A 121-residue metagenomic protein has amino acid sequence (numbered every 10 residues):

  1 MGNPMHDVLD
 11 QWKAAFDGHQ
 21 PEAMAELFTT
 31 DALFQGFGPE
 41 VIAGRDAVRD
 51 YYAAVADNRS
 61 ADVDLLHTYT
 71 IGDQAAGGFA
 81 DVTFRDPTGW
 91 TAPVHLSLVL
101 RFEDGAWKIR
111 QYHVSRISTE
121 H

Functional and structural regions predicted by a protein language model:
M1-A23, L33-H121: A beta-strand edge to alpha-helix "cap/lid" segment located at domain peripheries
T29: Helix-to-beta-strand junctions that scaffold the AdoMet/dcAdoMet cofactor pocket in Class I SAM-dependent enzymes
